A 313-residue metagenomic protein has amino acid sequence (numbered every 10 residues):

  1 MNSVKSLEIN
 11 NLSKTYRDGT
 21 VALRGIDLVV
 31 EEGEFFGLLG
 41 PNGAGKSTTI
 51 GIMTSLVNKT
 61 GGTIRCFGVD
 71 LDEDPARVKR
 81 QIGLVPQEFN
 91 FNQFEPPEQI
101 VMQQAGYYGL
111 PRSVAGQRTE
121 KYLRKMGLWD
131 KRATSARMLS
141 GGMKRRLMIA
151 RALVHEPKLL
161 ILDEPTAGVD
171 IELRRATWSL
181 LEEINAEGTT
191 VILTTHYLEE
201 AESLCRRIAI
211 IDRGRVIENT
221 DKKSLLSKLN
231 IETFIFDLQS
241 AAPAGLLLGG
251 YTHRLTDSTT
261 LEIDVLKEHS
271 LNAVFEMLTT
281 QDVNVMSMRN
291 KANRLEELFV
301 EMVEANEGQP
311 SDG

Functional and structural regions predicted by a protein language model:
G62-D70, R77-V78: Conserved ABC transporter NBD signature motif
M102, G106, S113-K131: Conserved ABC ATPase "signature" region
S135-L139: Conserved ABC ATPase signature
E156: Conserved catalytic motifs of ABC-family nucleotide-binding domains
L160-D163: Catalytic Walker B motif of ABC-type/P-loop ATPase nucleotide-binding domains
W178-V265: ABC transporter nucleotide-binding domain
I231-N306, G313: Short, charged/small-residue-rich alpha-helical element at the C-terminal edge of ABC transporter nucleotide-binding
